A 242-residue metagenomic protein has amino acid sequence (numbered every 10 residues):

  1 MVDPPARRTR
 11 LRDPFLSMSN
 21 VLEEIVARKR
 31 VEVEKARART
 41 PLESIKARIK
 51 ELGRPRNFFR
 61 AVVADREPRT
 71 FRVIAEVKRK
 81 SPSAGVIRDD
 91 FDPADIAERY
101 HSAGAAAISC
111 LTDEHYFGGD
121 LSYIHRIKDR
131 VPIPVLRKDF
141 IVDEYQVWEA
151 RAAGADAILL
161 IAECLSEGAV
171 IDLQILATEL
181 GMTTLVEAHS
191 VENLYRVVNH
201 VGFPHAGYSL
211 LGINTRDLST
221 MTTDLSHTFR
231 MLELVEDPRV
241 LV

Functional and structural regions predicted by a protein language model:
V2-R8: Extreme N-terminal basic, low-complexity initiation segments that serve as generic localization/processing leaders
R8-V135, V142-Y145, E167, L176-L210 (+2 more regions): Conserved N-terminal beta1-alpha1 strand-loop-helix module at the mouth
L111, R137-K138, L160-I161, N214 (+1 more regions): Thr-Gly-centered strand-to-loop micro-motif
K138-D139, G154: Alpha-helical hinge/cap motifs
E149-A169, G207-L218: Glycine-rich phosphate-binding active-site loops on the catalytic face of alpha/beta enzymes
